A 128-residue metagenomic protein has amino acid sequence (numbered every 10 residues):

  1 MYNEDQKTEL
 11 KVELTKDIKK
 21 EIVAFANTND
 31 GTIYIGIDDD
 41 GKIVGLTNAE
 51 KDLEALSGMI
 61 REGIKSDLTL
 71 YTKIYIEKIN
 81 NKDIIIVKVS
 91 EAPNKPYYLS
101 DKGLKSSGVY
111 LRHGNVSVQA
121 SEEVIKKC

Functional and structural regions predicted by a protein language model:
M1-C128: Conserved N-terminal catalytic/coupling substructures associated with nucleotide/phosphate chemistry
